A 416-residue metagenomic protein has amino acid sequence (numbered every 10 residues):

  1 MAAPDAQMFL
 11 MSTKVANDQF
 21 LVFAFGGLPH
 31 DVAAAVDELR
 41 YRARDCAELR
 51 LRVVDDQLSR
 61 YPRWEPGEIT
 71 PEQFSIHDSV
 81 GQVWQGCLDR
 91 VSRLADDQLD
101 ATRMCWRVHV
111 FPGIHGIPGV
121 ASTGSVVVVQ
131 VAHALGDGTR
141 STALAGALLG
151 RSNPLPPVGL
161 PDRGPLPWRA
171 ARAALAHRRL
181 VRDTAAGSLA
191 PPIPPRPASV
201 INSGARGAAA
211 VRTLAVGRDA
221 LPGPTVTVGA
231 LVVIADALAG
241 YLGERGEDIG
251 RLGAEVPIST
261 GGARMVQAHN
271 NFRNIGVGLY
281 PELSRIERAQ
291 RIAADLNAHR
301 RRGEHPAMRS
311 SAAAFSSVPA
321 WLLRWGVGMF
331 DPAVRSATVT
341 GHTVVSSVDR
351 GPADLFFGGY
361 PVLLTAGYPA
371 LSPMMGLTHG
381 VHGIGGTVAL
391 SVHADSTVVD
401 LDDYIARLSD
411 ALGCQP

Functional and structural regions predicted by a protein language model:
M1, V22-V32, R40-R44, L51-P373 (+3 more regions): Soluble acyl-CoA-dependent acyltransferase catalytic core bearing the H(X)4D motif
M1-K14: N-terminal alpha-helical "arm" segments
A16-Q19: TRNA-binding/sensing appendages of the translation machinery
G376, S396-P416: Generic C-terminus detector
